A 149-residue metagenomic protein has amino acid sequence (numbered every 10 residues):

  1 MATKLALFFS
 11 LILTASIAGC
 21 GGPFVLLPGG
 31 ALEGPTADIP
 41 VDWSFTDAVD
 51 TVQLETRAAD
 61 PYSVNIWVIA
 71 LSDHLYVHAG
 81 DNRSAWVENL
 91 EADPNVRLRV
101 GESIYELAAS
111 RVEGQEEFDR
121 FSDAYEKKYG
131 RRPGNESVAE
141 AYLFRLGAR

Functional and structural regions predicted by a protein language model:
M1-F9: Bacterial N-terminal signal peptides that target proteins for export
S16-G19: C-terminal motif of bacterial Sec signal peptides marking the signal peptidase cleavage site
G21-P23: Bacterial signal peptide processing site
L27-G29, E140: N-terminal disorder-to-order initiation segments that are Gly/Lys/Arg-biased and fold into the first beta/loop/alpha
G29-T51: Post-signal peptide N-terminal segment of mature Sec-exported envelope proteins
D38-D42, D60-Y62, R83-R149: Short, structured beta-strand-loop surface elements
D47-D81, V96, Y105-A108: Short beta-strand segments
